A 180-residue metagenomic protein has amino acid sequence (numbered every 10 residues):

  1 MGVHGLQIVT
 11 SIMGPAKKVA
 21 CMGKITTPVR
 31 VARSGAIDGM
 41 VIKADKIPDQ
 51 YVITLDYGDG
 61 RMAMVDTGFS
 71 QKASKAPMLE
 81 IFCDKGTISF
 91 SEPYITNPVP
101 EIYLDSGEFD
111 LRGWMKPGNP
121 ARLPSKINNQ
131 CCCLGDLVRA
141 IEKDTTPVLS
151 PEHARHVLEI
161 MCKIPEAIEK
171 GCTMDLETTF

Functional and structural regions predicted by a protein language model:
M1-M62, G68-A73, E152: Rossmann-like dinucleotide-binding domain that binds NAD(P)(H)
G5-L6, C131-G135, M161: A general structural signal for well-ordered alpha-helical segments in protein cores
G14-K17, M62, G86, T146 (+2 more regions): Generic structural signal for secondary-structure transition and capping sites
A20, S89, C162-E166: Structural signal for well-ordered, non-membrane alpha-helices
I42-D49, G58-C132: NAD(P)-dinucleotide binding in Rossmann-like oxidoreductases
D136-F180: C-terminal helix-rich "cap/oligomerization" subdomain common to oxidoreductases
